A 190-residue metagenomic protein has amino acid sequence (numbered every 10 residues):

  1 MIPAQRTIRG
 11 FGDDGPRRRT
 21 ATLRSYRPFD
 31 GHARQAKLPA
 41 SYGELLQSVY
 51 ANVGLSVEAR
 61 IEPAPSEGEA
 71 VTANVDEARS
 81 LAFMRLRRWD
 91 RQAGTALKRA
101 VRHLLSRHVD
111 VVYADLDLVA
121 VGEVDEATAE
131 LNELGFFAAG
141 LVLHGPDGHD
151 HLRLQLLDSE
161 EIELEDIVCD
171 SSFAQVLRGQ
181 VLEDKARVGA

Functional and structural regions predicted by a protein language model:
M1-D125, N132-A190: Terminal substrate-recognition subdomain of acyl/acetyltransferases
